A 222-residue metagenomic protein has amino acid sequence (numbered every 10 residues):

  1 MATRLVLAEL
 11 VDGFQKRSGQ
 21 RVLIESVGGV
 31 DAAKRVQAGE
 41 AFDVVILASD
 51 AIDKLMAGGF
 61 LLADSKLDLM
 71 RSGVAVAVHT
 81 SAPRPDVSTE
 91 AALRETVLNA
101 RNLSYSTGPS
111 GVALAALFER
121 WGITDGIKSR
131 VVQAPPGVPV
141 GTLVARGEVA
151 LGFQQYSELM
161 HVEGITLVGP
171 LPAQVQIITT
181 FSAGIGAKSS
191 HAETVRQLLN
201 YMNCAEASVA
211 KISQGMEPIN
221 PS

Functional and structural regions predicted by a protein language model:
M1-V30, K34-E40, I46-G58, A63-S72 (+1 more regions): Exported/periplasmic ABC-transporter solute-binding proteins
